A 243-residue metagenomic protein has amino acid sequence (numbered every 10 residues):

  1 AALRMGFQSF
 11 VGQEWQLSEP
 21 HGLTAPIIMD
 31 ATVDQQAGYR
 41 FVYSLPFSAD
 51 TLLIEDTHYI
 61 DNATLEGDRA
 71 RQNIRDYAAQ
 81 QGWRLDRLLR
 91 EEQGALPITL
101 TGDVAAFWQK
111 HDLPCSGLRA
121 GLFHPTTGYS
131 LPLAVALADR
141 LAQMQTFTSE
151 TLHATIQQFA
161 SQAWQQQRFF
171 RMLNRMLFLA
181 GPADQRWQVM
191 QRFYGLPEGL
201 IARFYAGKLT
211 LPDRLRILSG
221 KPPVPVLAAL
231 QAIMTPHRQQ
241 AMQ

Functional and structural regions predicted by a protein language model:
A1-L88, T99-A105: Predominantly flavin-linked oxidoreductase catalytic cores and closely associated redox partners
D34, L96, G121: Surface-exposed, flexible loop/turn segments at secondary-structure boundaries
N62, E66, T126, F178: Conserved aromatic-histidine-acidic binding/catalytic patches
R69, L133-A136, G181, Q185-Q188: Generic recognition of short, well-ordered alpha-helical interface segments
N73-Y77, L137, V189: Amphipathic alpha-helical segments that form well-ordered structural scaffolds and often line/cohere around active
E91-A95, L100, L118: Catalytic cores of enzymes that engage adenine nucleotides and/or redox cofactors via long glycine-rich, Lys/Arg/His
T101-M172: Conserved mid-domain beta->alpha element of the FAD-binding
A142-Q243: C-terminal helical "tail/cap" subdomain of flavin- and related membrane-associated enzymes
